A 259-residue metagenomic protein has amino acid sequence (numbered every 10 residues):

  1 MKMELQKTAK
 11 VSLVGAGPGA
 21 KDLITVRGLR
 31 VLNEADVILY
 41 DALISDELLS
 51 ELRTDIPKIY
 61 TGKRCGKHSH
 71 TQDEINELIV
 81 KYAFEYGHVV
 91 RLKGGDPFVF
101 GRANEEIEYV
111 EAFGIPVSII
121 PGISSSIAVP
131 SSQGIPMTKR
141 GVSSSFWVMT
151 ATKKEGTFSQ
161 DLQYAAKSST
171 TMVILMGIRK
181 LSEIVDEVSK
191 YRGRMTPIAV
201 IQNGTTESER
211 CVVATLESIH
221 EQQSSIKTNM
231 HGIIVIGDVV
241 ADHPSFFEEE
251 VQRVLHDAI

Functional and structural regions predicted by a protein language model:
M1-K21, V26-I120, S218-H220, G232: Class I S-adenosyl-L-methionine
K2, A9-L13, E85-V89, S145 (+1 more regions): A contiguous loop/helix-start segment that scaffolds small-molecule binding in enzyme catalytic cores
M3, F98-S168, R210-V213: Class I SAM-dependent methyltransferase SAM-binding "motif I" and its flanking Rossmann-like core
L43, A151, N203: Cofactor-binding loop segments of dinucleotide-utilizing enzymes, especially the Rossmann-like FAD- and NAD(P)+-binding
E47-L48, G101, I127-A128, E183-I184: Phosphate- and divalent-cation-binding pockets in alpha/beta enzyme and binding domains that engage nucleotide-derived
I56-K63, G114-S118, M137-S144, G193-V200: Short hydrophobic/aromatic-enriched beta-strand-loop microsegments
